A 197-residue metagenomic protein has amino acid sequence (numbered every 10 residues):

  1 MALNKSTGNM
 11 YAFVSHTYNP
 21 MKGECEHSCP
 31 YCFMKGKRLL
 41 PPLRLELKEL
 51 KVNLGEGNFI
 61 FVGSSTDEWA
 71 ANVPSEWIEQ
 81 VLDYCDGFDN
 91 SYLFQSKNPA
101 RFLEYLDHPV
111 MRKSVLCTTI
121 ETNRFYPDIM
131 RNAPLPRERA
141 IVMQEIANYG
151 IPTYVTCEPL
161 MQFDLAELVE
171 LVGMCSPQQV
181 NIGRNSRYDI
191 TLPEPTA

Functional and structural regions predicted by a protein language model:
M1-F61, D67: N-terminal [4Fe-4S]-dependent radical SAM core
L45-A197: Conserved AdoMet/S-adenosylmethionine-binding subsite of the radical SAM
